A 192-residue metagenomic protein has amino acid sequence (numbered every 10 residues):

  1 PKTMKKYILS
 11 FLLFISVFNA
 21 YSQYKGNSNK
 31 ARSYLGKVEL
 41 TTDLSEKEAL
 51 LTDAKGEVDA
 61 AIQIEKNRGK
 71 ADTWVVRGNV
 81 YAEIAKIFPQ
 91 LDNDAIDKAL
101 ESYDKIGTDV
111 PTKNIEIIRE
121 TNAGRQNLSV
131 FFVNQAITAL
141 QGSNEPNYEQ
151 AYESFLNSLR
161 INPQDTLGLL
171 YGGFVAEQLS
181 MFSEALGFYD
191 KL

Functional and structural regions predicted by a protein language model:
P1-N29: Bacterial Sec-dependent N-terminal signal peptides
Q23-L40, N67-I87, K113-S143, L167 (+2 more regions): Amphipathic alpha-helical repeat scaffolds of TPR domains
R32-E65: N-terminal targeting signals for Sec/Tat export/insertion, comprising classic cleavable signal peptides
A61, I106, S158, K191-L192: Canonical positions in the second alpha-helix
D94, S143-P146, S180: Residue-level detector of the short coil/turn that links helix A to helix B within each tetratricopeptide repeat
